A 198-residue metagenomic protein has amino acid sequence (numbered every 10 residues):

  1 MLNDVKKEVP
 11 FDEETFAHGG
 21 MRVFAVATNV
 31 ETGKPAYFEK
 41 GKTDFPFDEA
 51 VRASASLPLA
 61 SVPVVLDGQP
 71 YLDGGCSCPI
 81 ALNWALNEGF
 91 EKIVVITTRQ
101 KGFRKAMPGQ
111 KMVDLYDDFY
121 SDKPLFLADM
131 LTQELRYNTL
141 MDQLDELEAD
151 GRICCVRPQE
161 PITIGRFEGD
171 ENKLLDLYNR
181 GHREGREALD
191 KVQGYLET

Functional and structural regions predicted by a protein language model:
M1-T198: Patatin-like phospholipase
